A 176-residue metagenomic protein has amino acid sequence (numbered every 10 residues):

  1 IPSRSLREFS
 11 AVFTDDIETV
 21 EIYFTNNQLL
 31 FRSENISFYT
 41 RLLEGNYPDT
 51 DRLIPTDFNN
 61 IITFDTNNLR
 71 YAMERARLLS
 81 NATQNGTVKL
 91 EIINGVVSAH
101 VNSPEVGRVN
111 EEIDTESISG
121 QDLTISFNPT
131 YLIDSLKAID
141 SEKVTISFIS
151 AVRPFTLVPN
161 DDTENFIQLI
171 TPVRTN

Functional and structural regions predicted by a protein language model:
I1-L43, F58-N176: DNA polymerase processivity clamps
N46: A short mid-domain helix/strand-loop element embedded in enzyme catalytic domains that forms or borders the active-site
L53-D57: Short hinge/gating elements
